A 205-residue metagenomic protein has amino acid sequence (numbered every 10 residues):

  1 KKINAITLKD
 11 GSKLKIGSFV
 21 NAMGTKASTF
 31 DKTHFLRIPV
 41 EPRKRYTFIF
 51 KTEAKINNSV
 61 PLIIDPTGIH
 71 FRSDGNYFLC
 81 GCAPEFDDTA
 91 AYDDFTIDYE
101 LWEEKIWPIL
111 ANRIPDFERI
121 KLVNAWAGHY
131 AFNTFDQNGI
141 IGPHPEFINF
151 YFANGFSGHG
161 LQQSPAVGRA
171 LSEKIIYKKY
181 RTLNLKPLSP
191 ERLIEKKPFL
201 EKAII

Functional and structural regions predicted by a protein language model:
K1-N4: A conserved short coil-to-beta-strand element within the FAD-binding core of flavoproteins
T7-K9, G81: Beta-strand residues in well-ordered beta-sheet regions across diverse protein folds
S12-S59: Central helical "cap/lid" subdomain
F30-K32, A90, Q162-Q163: Short glycine-/acidic-enriched loop or helix-start segments at secondary-structure transitions that form or flank
P39, T52-N149: Active-site lid/adjacent beta-loop-alpha segment flanking the redox-cofactor pocket in flavoenzymes
A111-I205: C-terminal catalytic lobe of FAD-dependent flavoproteins
